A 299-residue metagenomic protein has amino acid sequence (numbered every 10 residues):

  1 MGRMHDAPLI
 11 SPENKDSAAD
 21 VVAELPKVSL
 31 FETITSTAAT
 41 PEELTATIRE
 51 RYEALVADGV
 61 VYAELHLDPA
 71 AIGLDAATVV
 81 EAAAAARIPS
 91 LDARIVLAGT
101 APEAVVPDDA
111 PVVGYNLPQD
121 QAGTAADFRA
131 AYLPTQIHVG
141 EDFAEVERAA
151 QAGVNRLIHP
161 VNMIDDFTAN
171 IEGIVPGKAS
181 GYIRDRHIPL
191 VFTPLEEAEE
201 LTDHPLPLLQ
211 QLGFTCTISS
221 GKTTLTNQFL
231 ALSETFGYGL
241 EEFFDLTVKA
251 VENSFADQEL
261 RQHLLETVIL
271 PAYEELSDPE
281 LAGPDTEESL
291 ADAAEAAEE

Functional and structural regions predicted by a protein language model:
M1-L133, D142-E145, N162-S180, R184-E299: Metal-cofactor-binding active-site regions of metalloenzymes
R148: Small-molecule pocket liners
R156-H159: Short hydrophobic/aromatic-enriched beta-strand-loop microsegments
